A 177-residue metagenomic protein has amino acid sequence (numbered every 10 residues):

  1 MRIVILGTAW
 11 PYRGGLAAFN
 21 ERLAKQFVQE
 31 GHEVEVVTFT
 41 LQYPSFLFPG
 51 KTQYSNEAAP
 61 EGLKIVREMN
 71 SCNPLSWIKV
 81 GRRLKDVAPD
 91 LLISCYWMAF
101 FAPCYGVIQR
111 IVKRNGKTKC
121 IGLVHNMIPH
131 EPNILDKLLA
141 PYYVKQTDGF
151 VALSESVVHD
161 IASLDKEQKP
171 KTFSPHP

Functional and structural regions predicted by a protein language model:
M1-V4: Extreme N-terminal starter segment of soluble prokaryotic enzymes
G7-E21, P44-S45, W97-A102: A short, glycine/small-residue-rich beta-strand->loop->alpha-helix junction that serves as a flexible
P11-R13, K25-R82, D86, V157 (+1 more regions): N-terminal strand-loop element at the rim of the active site of nucleotide-sugar-dependent glycosyltransferases
G15-Q26, C104, L135, L139: Conserved alpha-helical elements of sugar-nucleotide-dependent glycosyltransferases
L16-F19, F39, A152-S154, H176: Replace "coordinates the UDP/GDP/TDP-sugar" with "coordinates nucleotide-activated sugar donors
I65-C72, K79-P103, T118-I121: Short N-terminal targeting/anchoring amphipathic segment
G116-K119, M127-Q146: Nucleotide-sugar donor phosphate/pyrophosphate-binding loop at the beta->alpha transition of glycosyltransferases
K145-P177: Donor nucleotide-sugar binding/catalytic pocket of nucleotide-sugar-dependent glycosyltransferases
